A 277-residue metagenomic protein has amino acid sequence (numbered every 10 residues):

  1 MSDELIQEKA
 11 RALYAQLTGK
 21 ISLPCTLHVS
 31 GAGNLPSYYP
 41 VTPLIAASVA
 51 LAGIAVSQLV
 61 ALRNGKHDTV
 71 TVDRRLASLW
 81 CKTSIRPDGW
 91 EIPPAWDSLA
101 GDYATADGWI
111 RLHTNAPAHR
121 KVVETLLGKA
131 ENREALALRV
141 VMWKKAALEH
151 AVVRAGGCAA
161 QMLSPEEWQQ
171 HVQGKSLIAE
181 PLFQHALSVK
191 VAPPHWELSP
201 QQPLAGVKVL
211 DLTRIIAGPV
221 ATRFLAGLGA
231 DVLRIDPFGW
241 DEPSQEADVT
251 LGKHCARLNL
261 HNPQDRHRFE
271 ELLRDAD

Functional and structural regions predicted by a protein language model:
M1-G239, T250, R266, E270-D275: Acyl-CoA thioester-binding alpha/beta core of soluble enzymes
S244-R257: P-loop NTPase switch/communication element
C255-F269: Adenosine-nucleotide cofactor-binding segment
